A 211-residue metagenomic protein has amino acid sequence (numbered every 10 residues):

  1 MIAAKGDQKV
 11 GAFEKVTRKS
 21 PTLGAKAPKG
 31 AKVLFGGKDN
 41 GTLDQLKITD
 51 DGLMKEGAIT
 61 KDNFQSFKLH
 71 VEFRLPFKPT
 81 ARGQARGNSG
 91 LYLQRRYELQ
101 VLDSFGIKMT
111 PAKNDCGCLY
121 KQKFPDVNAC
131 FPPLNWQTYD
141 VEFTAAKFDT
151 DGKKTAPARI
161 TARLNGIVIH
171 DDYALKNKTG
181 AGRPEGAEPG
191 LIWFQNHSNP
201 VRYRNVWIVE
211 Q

Functional and structural regions predicted by a protein language model:
M1-Q211: Carbohydrate-interacting regions of secretory-pathway proteins
